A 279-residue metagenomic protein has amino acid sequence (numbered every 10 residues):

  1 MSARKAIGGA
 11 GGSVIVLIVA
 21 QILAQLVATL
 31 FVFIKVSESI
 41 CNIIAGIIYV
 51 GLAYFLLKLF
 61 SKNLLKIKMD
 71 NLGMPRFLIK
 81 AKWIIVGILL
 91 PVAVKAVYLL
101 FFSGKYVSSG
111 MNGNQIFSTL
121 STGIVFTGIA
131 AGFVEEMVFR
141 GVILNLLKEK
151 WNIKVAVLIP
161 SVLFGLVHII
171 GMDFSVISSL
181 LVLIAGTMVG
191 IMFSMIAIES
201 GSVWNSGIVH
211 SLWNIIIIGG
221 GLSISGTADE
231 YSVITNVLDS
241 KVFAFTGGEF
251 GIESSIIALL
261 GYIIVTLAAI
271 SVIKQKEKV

Functional and structural regions predicted by a protein language model:
M1-N71, I218-V279: N-terminal, membrane-interfacial amphipathic/helix-forming hydrophobic leader that caps and precedes the first
I7-G11, I43-I44, I84-I88, S121 (+4 more regions): Hydrophobic alpha-helical transmembrane segments
L17-I22, V92-V97, S161-I170, L212-G220: Aromatic-anchored segments of alpha-helical transmembrane domains
I22, S179-A244: Functionally important transmembrane alpha-helices
T29-I43, K66-F133, L144, E149: Juxtamembrane helix-loop-helix connectors linking adjacent transmembrane helices in multi-pass membrane enzymes
G128, G132, I153-I169, T187-G190: Small-polar-interrupted transmembrane alpha-helices in polytopic inner-membrane proteins
V134-I159, M195-S202: Membrane-interface helix/loop boundary segments of multi-pass membrane proteins
I170-S178: Membrane-interface helix caps and helix-loop-helix hairpins in membrane proteins
